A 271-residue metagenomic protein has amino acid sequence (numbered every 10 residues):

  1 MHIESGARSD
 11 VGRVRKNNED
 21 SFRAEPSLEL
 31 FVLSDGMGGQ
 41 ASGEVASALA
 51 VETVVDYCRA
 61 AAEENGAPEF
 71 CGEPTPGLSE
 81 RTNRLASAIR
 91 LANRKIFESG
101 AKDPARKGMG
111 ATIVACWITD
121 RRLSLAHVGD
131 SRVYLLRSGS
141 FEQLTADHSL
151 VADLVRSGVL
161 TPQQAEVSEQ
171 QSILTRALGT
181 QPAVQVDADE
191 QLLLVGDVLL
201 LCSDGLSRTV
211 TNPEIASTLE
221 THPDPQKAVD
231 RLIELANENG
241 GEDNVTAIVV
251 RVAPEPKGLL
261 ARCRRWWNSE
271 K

Functional and structural regions predicted by a protein language model:
M1-K271: PP2C/PPM-type serine/threonine phosphatase catalytic domain
